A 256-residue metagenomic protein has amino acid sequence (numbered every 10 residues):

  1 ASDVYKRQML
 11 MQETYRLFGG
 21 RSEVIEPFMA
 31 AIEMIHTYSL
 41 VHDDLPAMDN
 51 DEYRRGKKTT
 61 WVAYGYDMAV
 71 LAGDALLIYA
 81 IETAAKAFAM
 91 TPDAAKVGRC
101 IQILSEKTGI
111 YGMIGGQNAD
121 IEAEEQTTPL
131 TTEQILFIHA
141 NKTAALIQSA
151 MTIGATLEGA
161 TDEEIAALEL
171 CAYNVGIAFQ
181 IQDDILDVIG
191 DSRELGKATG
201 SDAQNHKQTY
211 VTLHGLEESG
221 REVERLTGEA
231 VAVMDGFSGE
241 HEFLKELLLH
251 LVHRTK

Functional and structural regions predicted by a protein language model:
A1-Y5: Short, small-residue-biased leader/transition segments that mark boundaries at the very start of proteins
E13-M48: Active-site cofactor/substrate anionic-group-binding motifs, chiefly glycine- and Lys/Arg-rich phosphate-binding loops
R21-I35, V97-I103, E164-V175: Alpha-helical scaffolds flanking conserved acidic
V41-A63, A72, L76-A87, T108-T131 (+2 more regions): Acidic, Mg2+-coordinating active-site segments of isoprenoid diphosphate-utilizing enzymes
A87-E106, T227, M234, H241: Transmembrane helix-loop-helix
E133-F137: Short pre-catalytic strand/loop immediately N-terminal to key active-site residues, enriched for Gly-Thr
E240-K256: Short, amphipathic C-terminal "tail helix"
